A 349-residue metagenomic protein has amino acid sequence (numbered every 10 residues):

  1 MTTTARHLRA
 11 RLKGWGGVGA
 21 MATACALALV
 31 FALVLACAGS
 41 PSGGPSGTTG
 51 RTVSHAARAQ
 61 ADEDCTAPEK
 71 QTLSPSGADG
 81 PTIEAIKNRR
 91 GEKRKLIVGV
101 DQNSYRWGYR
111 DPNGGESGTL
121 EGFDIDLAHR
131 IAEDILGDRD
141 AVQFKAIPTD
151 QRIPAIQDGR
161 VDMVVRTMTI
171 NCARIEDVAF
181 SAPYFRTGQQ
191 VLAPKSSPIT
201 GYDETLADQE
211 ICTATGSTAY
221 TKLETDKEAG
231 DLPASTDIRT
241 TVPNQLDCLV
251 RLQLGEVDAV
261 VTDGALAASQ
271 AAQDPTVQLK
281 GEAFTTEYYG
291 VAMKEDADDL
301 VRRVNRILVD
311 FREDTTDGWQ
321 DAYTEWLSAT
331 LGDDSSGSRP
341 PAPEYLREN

Functional and structural regions predicted by a protein language model:
V30-H55: C-terminal region of N-terminal signal peptides and the immediate post-cleavage residues of exported proteins
G50-G80, T215-S217, G290-L331: Extended ligand-binding regions for polar small-molecule ligands
T52-V164: Extracytoplasmic small-molecule ligand-binding "clamshell" domains of the periplasmic binding protein/Venus flytrap
S104-Y105, S117-I135, M168-N171, T187-N244 (+3 more regions): Bilobed "Venus flytrap"/periplasmic-binding protein-like clamshell domains and structurally analogous long
R139-P148, A234-N244, G281: Short beta-strand-to-loop elements that line the ligand-binding cleft of bilobed periplasmic-binding protein-like
D140-E204: Acidic, polar ligand-binding/catalytic clefts
Q151, T167-E176, E224-T225, V250-T286: A ligand-binding cleft/hinge motif common to bilobed small-molecule-binding domains
F185-A193, A268, A272-L308, A329-N349: Periplasmic-binding protein-like
